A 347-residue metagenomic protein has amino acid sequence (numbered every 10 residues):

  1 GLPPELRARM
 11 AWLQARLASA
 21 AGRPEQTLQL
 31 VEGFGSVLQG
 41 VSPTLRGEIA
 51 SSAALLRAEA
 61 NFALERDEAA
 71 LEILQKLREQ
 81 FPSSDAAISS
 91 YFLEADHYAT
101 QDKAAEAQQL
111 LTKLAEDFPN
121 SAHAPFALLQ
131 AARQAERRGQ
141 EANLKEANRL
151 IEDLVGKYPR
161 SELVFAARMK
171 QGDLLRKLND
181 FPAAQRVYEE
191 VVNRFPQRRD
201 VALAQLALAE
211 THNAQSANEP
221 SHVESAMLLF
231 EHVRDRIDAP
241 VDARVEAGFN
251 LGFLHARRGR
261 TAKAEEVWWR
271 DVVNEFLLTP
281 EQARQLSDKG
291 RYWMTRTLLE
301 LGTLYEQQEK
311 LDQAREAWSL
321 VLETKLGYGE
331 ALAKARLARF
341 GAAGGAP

Functional and structural regions predicted by a protein language model:
G1-P347: Acidic, polar-rich low-complexity tracts and alpha-helical solenoid repeat scaffolds
